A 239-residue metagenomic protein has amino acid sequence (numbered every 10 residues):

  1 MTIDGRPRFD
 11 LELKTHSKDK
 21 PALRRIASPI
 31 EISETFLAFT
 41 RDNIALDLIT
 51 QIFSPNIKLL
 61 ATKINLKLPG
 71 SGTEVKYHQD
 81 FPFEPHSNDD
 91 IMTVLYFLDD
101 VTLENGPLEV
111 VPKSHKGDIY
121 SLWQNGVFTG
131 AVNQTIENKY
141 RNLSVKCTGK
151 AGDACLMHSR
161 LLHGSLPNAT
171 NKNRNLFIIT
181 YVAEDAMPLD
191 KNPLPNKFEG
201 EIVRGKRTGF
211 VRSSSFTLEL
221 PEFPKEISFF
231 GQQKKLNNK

Functional and structural regions predicted by a protein language model:
M1-Y77, F83-E84, R207: Non-heme Fe(II)-dependent double-stranded beta-helix
P7-L13, Q79, F128-L143, N173 (+1 more regions): Short, surface-exposed loop/helix-turn segments at secondary-structure junctions that function as lids/hinges flanking
K14, A154, L161-K239: Non-heme Fe(II)/2-oxoglutarate
I52, H78, P85-L103, T148-A151 (+2 more regions): Short, conserved beta-strand element in jelly-roll/cupin
K63, L68, Q79, Y96-D100 (+1 more regions): Short, structured patches in soluble enzyme cores that scaffold and shape functional sites
T73-Q79, N88, E104-V110, I119-W123 (+1 more regions): A short secondary-structure junction signal
H78-P82, L95-Y96, R141-S144, L161-G164: Glycine-rich, charged/polar anion/phosphate-binding loops that engage phosphate groups from diverse ligands
V101-L162, A186: Double-stranded beta-helix
